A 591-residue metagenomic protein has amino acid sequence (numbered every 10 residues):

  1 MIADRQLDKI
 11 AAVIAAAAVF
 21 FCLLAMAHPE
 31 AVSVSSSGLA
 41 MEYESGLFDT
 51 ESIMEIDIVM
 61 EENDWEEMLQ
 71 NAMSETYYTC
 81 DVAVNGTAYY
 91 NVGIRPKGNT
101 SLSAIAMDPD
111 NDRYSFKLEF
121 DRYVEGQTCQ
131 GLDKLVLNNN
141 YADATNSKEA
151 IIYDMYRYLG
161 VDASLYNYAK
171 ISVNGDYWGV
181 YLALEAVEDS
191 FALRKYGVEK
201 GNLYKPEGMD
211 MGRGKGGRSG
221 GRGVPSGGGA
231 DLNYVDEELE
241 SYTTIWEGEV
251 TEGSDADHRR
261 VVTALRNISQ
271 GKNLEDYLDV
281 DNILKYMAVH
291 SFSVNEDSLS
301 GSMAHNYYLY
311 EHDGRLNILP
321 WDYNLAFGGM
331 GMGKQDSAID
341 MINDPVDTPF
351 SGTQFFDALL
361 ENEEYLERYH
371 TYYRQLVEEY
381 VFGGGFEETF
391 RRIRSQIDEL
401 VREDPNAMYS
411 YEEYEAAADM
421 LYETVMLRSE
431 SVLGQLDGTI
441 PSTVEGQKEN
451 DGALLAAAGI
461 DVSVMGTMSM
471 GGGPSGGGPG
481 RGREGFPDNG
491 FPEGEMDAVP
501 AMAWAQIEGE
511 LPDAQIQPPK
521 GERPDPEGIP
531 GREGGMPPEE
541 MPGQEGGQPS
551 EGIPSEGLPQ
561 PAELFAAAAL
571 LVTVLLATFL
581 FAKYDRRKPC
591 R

Functional and structural regions predicted by a protein language model:
M1-A17, Q560-F565, K583-D585: N-terminal Sec-pathway targeting helices
A12-A25, A569-L575: Hydrophobic membrane-insertion alpha-helices, especially the h-region of bacterial N-terminal signal peptides
P29-S45, E551-E556, R586-R591: Ser/Thr/Pro/Gly-rich low-complexity linker/stalk segments immediately outside membranes or between
V32-E75, D81: N-terminal module-boundary/linker segments of secreted carbohydrate-active enzymes
Y78-N139, G253: Conserved oxyanion/phosphate-binding beta-strand-loop segments in alpha/beta enzyme cores
E119-E125, V161-D162, D176-A288, S293 (+1 more regions): Internal "kinase-insert"/substrate-recognition segments embedded within catalytic cores of ATP-dependent enzymes
L159-K170: Short, well-structured beta-strand/strand-turn elements
V250, D255, R259-N295, L299-G301 (+6 more regions): Middle-to-C-terminal accessory/interaction subdomains
